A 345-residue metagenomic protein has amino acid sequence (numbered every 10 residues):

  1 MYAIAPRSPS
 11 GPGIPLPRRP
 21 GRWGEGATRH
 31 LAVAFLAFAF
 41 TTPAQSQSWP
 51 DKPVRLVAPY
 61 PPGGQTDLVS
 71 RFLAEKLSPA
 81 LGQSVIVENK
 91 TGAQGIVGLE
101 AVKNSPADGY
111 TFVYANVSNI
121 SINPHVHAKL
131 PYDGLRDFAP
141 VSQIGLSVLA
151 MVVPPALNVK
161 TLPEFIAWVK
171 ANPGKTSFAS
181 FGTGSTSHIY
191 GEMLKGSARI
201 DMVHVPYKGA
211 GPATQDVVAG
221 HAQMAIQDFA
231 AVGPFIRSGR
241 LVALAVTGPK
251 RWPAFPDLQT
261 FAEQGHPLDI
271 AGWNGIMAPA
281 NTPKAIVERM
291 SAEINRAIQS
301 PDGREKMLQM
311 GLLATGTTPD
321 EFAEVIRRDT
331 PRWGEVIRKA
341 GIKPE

Functional and structural regions predicted by a protein language model:
P12, P20-E25: Glycine-biased, low-complexity coil/linker segments
A27-T41: Bacterial N-terminal signal peptides
S46-L135, K175, T183, R199-I226 (+2 more regions): N-terminal (or domain-start) structured segment
D51-P53, S197, R237-S238, K284-E345: An extracytoplasmic/periplasmic, membrane-proximal ligand-sensing/linker region
N104-Y110, H125-P212, F261, A271-K306: Hinge/capping helix and adjacent helix->loop/strand transition within the periplasmic-binding protein
N119-K129, K195-S197, M224-P256: A ligand-binding cleft/hinge motif common to bilobed small-molecule-binding domains
